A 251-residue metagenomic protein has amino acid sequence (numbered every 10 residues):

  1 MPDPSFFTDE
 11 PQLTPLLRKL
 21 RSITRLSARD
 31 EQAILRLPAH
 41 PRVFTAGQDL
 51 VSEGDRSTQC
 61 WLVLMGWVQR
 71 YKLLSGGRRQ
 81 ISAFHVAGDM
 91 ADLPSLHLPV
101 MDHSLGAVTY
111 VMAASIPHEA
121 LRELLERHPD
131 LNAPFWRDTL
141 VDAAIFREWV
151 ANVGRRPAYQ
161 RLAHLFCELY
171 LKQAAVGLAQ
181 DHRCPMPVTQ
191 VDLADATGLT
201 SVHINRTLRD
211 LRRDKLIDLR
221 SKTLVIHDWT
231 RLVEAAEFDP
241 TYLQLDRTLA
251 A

Functional and structural regions predicted by a protein language model:
M1-A46, M90, S95-H97: Cyclic nucleotide-binding regulatory module and flanking cytosolic helices
A33-I34, V51-G54, L178: Short loop/turn motifs at secondary-structure junctions and domain boundaries
P41, F84, S115, P187 (+1 more regions): Short aromatic/basic micro-patch
Q48-Y110: Cyclic nucleotide-binding regulatory domains
M65, E119-A120, V191, T230: Alpha-helix/helix-capping structural signal
A83-E148: Cyclic-nucleotide recognition modules
E126-G198: Polybasic "coupling" helices that flank or enter modular domains
L171-A251: Phosphate-/nucleic-acid-contacting segments
